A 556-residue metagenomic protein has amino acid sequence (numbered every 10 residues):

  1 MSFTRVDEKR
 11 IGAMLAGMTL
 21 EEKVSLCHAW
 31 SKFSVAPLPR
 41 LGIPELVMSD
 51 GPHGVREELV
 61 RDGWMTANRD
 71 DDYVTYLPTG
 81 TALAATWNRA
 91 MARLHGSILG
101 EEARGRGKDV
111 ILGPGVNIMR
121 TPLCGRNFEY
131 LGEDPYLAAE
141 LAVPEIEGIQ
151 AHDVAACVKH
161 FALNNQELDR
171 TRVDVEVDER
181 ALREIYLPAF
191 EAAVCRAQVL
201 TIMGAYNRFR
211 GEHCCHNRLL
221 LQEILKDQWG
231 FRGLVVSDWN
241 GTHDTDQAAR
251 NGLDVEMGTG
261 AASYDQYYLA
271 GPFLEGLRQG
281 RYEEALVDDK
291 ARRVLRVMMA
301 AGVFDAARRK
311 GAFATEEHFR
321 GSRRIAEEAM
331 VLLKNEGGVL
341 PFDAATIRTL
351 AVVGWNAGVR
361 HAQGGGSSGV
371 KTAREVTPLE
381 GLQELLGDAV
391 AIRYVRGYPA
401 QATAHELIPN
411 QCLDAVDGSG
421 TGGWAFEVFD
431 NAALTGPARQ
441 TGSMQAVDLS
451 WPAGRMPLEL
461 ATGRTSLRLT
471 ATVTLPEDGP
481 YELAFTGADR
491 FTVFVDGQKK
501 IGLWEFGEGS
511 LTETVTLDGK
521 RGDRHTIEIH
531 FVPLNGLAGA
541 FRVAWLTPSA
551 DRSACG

Functional and structural regions predicted by a protein language model:
M1-T474, P480, E508-G556: Glycoside hydrolase catalytic-domain context in secreted enzymes
L475-G479, F485-A488: Localized edge beta-strand/strand-to-loop motifs within extracellular or lumenal beta-rich domains
A484-I501, V543-W545: Short, surface-exposed beta-strand/strand-loop-strand elements in extracellular ectodomains
L503-G507: Short beta-strand segments within Ig-like beta-sandwich modules, predominantly Fibronectin type-III
